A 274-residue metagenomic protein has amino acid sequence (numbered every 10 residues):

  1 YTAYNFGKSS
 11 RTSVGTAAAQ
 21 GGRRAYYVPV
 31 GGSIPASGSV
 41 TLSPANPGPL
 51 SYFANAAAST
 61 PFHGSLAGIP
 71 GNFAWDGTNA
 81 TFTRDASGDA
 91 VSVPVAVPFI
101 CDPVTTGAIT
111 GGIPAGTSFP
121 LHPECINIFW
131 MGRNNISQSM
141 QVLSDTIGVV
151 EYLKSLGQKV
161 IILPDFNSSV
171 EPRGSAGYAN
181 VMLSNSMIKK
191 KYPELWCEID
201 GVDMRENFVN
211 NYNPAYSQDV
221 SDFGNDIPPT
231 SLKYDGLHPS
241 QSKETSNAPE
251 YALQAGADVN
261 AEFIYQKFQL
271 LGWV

Functional and structural regions predicted by a protein language model:
T2, T16-Q20, N127: Glycine- and small hydrophobic-enriched segments that form the cores of compact globular domains
T2-G15, F99-P103: A short beta-strand-loop structural module common to alpha/beta enzyme folds
G21-V274: Alpha-helical cap/lid subdomain in secreted, periplasmic, or secretory-pathway luminal O-acyl-processing enzymes
